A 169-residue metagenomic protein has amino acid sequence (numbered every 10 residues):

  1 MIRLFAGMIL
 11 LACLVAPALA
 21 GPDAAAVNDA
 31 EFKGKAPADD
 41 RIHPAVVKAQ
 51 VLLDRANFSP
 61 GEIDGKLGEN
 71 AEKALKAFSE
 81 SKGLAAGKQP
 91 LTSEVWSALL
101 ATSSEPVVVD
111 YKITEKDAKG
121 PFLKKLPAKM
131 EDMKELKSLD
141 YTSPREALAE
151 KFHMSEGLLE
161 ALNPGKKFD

Functional and structural regions predicted by a protein language model:
I2-D169: Cell-envelope/ECM-targeting effectors and their regulatory/trafficking segments
